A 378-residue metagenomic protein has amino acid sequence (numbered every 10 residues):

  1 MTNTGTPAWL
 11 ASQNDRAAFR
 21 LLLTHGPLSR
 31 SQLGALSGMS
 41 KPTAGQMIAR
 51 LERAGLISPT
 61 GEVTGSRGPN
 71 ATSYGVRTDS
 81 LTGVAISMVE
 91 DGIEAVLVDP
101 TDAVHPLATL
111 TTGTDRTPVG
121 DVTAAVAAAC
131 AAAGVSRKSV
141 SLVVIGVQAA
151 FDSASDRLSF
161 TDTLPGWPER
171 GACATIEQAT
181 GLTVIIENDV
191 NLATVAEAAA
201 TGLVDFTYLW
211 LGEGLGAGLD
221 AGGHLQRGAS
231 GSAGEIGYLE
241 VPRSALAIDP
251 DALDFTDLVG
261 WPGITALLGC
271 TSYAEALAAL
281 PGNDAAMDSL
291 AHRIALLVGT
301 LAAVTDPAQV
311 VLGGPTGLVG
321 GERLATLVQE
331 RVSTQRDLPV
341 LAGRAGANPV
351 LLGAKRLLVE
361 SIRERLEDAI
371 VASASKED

Functional and structural regions predicted by a protein language model:
M1-E62, S66-L107, T111, T117-S136 (+3 more regions): ATP-binding/phosphotransfer module of carbohydrate and carboxylate kinases, centering on a glycine-rich
G83-S87, V140-V144, F206-W210, G216-G218: Short glycine-aspartate micro-motif
E90, T101, A149-F151, V190: Short, flexible active-site-adjacent loop segments at beta-strand->alpha-helix junctions, enriched in small/polar
D99, S153, D220: Short, acidic, Ser/Thr-enriched surface-loop or helix-capping motifs
L107-T109, P118, L164-P168, A172-N283: Glycine/GP-enriched mid-protein hinge/lid loop-to-helix segment characteristic of carbohydrate kinases
G134-W167, A308-T316: Short beta-strand-loop/turn "lid" adjacent to the catalytic site in phosphate-handling enzymes
A150-S153, N191-T194, G216-A217, Q226 (+2 more regions): Short, active-site-adjacent cap segments at secondary-structure transitions
